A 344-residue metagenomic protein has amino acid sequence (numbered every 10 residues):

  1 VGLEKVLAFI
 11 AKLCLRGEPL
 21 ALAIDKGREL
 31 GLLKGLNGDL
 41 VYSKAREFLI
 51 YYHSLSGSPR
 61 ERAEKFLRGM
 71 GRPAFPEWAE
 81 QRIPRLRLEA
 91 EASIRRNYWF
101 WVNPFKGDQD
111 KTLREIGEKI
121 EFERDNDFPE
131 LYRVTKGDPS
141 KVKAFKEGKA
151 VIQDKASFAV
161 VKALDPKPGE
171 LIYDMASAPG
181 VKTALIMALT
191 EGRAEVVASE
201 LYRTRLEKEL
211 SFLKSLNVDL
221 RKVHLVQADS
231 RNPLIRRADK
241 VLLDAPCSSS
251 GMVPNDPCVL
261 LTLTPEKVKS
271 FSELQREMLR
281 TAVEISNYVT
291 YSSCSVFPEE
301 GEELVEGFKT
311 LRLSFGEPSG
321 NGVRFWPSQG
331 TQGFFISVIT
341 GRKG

Functional and structural regions predicted by a protein language model:
V1-G344: S-adenosylmethionine
